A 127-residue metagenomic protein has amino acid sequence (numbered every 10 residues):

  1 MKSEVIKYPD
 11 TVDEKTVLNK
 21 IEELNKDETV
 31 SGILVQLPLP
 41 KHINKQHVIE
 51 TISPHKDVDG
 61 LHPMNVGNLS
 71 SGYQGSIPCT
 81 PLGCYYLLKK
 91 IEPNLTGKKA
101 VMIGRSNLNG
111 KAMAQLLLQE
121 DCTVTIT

Functional and structural regions predicted by a protein language model:
M1, E22, K26-T29, S53-D57 (+4 more regions): Generic secondary-structure signature for well-ordered alpha-helical cores
M1-G32: N-terminal ligand-binding/catalytic initiation module
D10, G75-T127: Glycine-rich phosphate/diphosphate-binding loop of Rossmann-like nucleotide-binding domains
D13-E14, K41, G110: Alpha-helix N-cap/loop-to-helix initiation residues
K15-E22, E50, Y86, Q115: Solvent-exposed alpha-helical segments within well-ordered globular domains of core cellular machineries
L24-K26, L37-L82: Glycine/small-residue-rich loop that forms an oxyanion/phosphate-binding "nest" at active or ligand-binding sites
L34-P38, I103: Short beta-strand segments
V35, G60-P63, L95-T96, I126: General beta-strand structural signal in soluble alpha/beta enzymes
